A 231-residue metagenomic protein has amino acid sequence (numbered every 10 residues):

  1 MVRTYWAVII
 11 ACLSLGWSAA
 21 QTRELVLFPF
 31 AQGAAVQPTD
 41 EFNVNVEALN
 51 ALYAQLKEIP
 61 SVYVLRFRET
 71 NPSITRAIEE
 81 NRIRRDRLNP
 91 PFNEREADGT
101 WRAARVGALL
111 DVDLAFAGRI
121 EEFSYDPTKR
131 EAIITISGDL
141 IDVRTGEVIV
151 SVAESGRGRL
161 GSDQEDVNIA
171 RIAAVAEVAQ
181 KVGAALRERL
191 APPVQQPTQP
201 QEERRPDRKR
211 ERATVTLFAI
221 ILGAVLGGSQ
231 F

Functional and structural regions predicted by a protein language model:
M1-V2: N-terminal secretory signal peptides that target proteins for export/translocation
Y5-G16: Bacterial N-terminal signal peptides
A7, L88-E94, G146, G158 (+1 more regions): Hydrophobic transmembrane signal anchors and adjacent membrane-proximal interface regions, especially in viral
S14-G16, N81, A191-P192: Short, flexible coil/linker elements and helix-boundary hinge sites characteristic of intrinsically disordered
A20-V26, Q32-A35, A48-N50, Q55 (+4 more regions): C-terminal/domain-edge helix-coil "capping" segments
V26-P29, V64, A115-A117, V150: Structural recognition of the beta-strand scaffold that forms the well-ordered cores of secreted hydrolase catalytic
P38-A115, K181: N-terminal segment of the mature soluble domain
